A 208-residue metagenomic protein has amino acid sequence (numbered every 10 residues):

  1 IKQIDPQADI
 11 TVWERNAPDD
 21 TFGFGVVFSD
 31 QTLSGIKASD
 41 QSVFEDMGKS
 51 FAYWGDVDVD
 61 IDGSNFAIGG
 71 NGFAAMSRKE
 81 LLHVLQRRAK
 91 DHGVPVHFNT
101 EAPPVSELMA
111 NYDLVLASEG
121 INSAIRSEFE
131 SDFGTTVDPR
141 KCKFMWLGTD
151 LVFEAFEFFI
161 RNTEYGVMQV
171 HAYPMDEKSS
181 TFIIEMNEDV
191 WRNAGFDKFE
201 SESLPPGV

Functional and structural regions predicted by a protein language model:
I1, V59, V105, A172-Y173: A structural signal for short hydrophobic beta-strand segments in well-ordered beta-sheet cores
K2-F24: Glycine-rich FAD pyrophosphate-binding loop
P6, K90, V152, M175-K178: Short strand-connecting beta-turns/loops that link adjacent beta-strands
R15-A17, G25, Q31, M47-F51: Glycine-rich active-site loop/strand segments that organize a redox cofactor
G25-F28, S42, F129-F133, T149-L151 (+2 more regions): Short, glycine/charged-enriched secondary-structure capping and boundary segments
L33-W146: Conserved N-terminal helical subregion
N71, S77, A155-V208: Conserved FAD/dinucleotide-binding core of flavoprotein oxidoreductases
K143-A155, E164: Glycine-rich loop(s) and the adjacent beta-strand/alpha-helix scaffold that form part
